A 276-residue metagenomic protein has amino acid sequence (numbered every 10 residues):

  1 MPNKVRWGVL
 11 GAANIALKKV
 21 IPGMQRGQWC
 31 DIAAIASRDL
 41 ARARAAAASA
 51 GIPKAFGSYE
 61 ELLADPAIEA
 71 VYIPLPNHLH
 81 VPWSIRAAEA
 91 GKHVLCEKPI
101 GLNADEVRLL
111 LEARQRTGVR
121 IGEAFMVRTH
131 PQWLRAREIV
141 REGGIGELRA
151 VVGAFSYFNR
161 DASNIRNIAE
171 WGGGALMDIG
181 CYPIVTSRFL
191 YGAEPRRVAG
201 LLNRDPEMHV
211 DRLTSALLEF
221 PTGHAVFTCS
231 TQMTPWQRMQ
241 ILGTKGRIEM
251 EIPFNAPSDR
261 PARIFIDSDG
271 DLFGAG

Functional and structural regions predicted by a protein language model:
M1-A50: N-terminal Rossmann-like dinucleotide-binding module
K4, G243-G276: C-terminal glycine/acidic-rich active-site capping loop/insertion
A16-L17, F56, L95-C96, I121-E123 (+2 more regions): Hydrophobic residues in well-ordered beta-strands that form the structural core
A50-A113: Beta-loop-alpha module in the N-terminal Rossmann-like domain of NAD(P)-dependent dehydrogenases, especially those
R108-M126, G146-V152: Rossmann-fold dehydrogenase core element
V127-E207: Predominantly a Rossmann-like dinucleotide-binding segment in NAD(P)-dependent oxidoreductases
V185-S258: Contiguous beta-strand/loop segments that form the cofactor/metal-binding neighborhood of enzyme cores
